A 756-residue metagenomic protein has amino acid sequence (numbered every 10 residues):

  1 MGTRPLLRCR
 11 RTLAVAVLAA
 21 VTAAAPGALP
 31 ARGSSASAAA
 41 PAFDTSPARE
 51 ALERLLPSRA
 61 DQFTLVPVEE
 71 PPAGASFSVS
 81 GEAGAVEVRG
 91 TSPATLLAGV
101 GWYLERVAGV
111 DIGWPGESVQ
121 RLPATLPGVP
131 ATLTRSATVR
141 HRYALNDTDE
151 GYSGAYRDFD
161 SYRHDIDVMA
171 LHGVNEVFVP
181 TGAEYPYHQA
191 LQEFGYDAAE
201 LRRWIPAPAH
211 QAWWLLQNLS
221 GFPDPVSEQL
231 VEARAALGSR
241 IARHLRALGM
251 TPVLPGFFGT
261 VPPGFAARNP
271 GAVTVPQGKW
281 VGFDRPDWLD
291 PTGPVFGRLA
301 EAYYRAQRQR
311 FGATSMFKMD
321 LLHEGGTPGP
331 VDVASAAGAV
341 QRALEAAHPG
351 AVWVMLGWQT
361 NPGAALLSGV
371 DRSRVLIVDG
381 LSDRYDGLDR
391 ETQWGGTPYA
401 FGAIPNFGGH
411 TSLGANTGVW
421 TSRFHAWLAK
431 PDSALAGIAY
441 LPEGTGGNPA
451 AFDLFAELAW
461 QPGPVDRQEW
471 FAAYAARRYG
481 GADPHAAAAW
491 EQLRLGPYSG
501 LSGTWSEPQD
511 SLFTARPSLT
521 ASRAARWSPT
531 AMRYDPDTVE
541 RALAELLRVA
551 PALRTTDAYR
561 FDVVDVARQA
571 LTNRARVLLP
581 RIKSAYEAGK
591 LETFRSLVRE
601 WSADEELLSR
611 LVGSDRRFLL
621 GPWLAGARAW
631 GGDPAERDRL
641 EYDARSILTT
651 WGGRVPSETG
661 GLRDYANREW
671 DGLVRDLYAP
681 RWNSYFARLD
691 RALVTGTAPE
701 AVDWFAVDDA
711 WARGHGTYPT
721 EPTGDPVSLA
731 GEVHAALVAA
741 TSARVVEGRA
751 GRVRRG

Functional and structural regions predicted by a protein language model:
G2-A36: Secretory targeting and sorting signals
P26-A39, V746-G756: N-terminal low-complexity, Pro/Thr-rich disordered segments that flank secretion/membrane-targeting signals
A39-V139: Contiguous, structured surface segment used for ligand recognition
A60, D111, P115-L126, D147-D149 (+11 more regions): Catalytic-core regions of glycoside hydrolase
G84-G90, E150-Y156, E228-Q229, D290: Second-shell loop/turn segments in exported
V139-G182: N-terminal structural segment of carbohydrate-active enzymes
P529-R554, V564-E587: C-terminal substrate/ligand-recognition segments
L578, K583, L591-G748: C-terminal amphipathic alpha-helical interaction region
